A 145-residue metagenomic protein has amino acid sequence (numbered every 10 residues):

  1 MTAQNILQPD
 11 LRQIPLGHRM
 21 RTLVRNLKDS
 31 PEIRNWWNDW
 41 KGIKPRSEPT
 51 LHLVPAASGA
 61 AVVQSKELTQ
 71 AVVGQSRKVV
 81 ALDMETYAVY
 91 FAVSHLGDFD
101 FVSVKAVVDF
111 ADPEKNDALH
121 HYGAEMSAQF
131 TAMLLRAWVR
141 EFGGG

Functional and structural regions predicted by a protein language model:
M1-G145: Intrinsic-disorder/coil detector with helix-boundary
